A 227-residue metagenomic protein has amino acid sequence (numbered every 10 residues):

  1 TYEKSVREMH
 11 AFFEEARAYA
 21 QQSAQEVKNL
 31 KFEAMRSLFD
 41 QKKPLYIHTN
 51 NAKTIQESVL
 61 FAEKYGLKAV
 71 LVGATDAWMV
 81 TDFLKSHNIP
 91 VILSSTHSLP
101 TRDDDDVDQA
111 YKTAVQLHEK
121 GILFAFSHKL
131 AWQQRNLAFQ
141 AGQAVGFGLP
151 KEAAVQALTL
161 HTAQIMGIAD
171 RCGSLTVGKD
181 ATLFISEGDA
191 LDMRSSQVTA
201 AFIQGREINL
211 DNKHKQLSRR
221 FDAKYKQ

Functional and structural regions predicted by a protein language model:
T1-A69, Q197: Polyanionic/metal-chelating signatures
V27-K28, I47-N51, G73-T75, R102-A110: A general structural motif
A34, M79-V80, T113, G173: Short acidic active-site motifs
P44, K85, S94-S98, D103-G188 (+2 more regions): His/Asp/Glu-enriched, well-ordered alpha-helical/loop segment that forms or immediately abuts the divalent-metal
F61-G66, K85-N88, A141-G146, A200-A201: Short, solvent-exposed amphipathic alpha-helical segments in soluble enzyme and RNA/protein-processing domains
G66-G73, N88-T96: Short hydrophobic/aromatic-enriched beta-strand-loop microsegments
D76-H87: Active-site-adjacent beta->alpha loops and helix N-cap segments on the catalytic face of soluble alpha/beta enzymes
A200-Q227: Extracellular/periplasmic ectodomains of large secreted or surface enzymes and adhesion receptors
